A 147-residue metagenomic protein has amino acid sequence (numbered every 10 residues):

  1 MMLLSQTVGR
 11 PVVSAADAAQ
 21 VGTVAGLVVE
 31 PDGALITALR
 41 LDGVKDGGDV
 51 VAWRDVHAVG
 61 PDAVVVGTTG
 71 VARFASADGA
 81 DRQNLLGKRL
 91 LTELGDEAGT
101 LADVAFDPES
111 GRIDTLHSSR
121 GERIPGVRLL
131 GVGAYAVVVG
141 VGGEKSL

Functional and structural regions predicted by a protein language model:
M1-L147: Peripheral interaction segments used for macromolecular assembly
